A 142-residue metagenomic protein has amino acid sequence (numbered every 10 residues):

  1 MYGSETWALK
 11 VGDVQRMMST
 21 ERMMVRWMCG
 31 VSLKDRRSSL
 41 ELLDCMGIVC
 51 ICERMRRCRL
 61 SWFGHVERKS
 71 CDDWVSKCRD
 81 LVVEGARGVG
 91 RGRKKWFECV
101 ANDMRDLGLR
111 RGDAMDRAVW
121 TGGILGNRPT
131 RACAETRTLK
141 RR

Functional and structural regions predicted by a protein language model:
M1-R142: Short linear motifs embedded in intrinsically disordered, charge-biased segments
